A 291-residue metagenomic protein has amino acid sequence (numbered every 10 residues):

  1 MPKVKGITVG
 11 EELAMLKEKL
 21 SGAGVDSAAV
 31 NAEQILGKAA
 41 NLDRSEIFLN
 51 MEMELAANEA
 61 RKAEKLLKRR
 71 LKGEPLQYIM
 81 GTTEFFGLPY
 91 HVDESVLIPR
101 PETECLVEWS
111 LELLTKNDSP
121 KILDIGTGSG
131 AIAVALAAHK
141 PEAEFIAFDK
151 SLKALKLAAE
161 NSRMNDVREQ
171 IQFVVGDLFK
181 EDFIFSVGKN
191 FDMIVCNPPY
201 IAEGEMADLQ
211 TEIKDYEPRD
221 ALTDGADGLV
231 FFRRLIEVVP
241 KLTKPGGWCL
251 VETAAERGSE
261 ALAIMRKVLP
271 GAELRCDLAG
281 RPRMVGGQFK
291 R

Functional and structural regions predicted by a protein language model:
M1-A40, E46-F48, E52-M53: Non-catalytic accessory regions of SAM-dependent methyltransferases
L20, L114, S162, V239 (+1 more regions): Conserved hydrophobic residues forming the short capping helix/wall of the S-adenosyl-L-methionine
I35, G73, T103, I132 (+6 more regions): Residue-level signal for inorganic ion chemistry
L36-E112: Conserved AdoMet
P101-D208: Conserved SAM/SAH cofactor-binding pocket of Class I
V167, E217, T243-P245: Helix-to-beta-strand junctions that scaffold the AdoMet/dcAdoMet cofactor pocket in Class I SAM-dependent enzymes
Y200-F231: Mobile active-site "lid"/loop adjacent to the S-adenosyl-L-methionine
A226-Q288: Conserved Class I SAM-dependent methyltransferase catalytic core
